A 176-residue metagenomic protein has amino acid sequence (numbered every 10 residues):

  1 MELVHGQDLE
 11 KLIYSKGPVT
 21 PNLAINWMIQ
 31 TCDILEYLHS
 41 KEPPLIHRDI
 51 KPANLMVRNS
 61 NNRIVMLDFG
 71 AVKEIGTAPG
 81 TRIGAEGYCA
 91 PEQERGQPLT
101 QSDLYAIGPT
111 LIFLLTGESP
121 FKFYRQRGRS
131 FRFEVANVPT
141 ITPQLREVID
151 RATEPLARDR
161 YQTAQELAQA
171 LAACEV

Functional and structural regions predicted by a protein language model:
E2-D8, L12: Conserved short submotifs of the Hanks-type protein kinase catalytic core that shape the nucleotide-binding pocket
W27-M28: Activation segment signature within eukaryotic-like protein kinase domains
H39-V57: Catalytic-loop of the protein kinase fold
P79-E92: Conserved activation segment of eukaryotic-like protein kinases, specifically the C-terminal portion of the activation
D103: Conserved catalytic-loop aspartate of Hanks-type protein kinases
P139-P155: Conserved C-terminal C-lobe helix
R160: Conserved HRD-motif arginine in the catalytic loop of eukaryotic-like protein kinases
